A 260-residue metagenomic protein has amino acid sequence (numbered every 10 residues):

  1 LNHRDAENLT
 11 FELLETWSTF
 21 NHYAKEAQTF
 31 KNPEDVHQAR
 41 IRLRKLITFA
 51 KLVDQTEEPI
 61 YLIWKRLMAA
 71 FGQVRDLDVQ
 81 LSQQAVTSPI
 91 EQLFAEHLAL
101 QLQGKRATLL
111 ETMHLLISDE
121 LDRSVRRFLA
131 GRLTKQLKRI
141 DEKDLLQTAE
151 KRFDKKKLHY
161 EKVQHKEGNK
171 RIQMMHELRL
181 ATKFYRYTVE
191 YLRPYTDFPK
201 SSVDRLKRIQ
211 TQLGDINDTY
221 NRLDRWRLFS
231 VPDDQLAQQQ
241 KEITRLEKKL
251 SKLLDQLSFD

Functional and structural regions predicted by a protein language model:
L1-D260: Function-determining surface determinants
